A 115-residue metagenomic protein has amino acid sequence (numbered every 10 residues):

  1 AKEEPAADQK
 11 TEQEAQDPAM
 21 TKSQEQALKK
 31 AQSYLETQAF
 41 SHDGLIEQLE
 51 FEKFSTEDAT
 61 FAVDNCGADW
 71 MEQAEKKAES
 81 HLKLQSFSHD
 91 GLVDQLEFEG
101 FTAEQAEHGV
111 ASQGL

Functional and structural regions predicted by a protein language model:
P5-L115: An alpha-helical, amphipathic repeat domain used for nucleic-acid recognition, typified by the mTERF helical solenoid
